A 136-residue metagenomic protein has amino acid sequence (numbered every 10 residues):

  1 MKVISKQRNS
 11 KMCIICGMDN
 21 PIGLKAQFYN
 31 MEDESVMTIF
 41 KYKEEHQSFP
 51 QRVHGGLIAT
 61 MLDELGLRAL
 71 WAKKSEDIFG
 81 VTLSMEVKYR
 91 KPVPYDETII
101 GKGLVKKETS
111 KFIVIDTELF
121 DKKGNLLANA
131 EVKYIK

Functional and structural regions predicted by a protein language model:
M1-H46: Non-catalytic linker/capping segments at the edges of enzyme domains
M1-Q7, V93-Y95, K106-K136: HotDog/MaoC-like acyl-thioester-processing domains
N20, T82, T109-K111: Short loop/turn motifs at secondary-structure junctions and domain boundaries
E34, V81-L83, I99, I113 (+1 more regions): Hydrophobic core residues within well-ordered beta-strands of beta-rich domains
S35, V53-E76: Active-site helix/loop of acyl-thioester processing domains in fatty-acid/polyketide metabolism, spanning hotdog-fold
I39-K41, E86-K88, K102-L104, E118 (+1 more regions): Residue-level recognition of well-ordered beta-strand positions that form the cores of beta-sheet-rich folds across
G66-I100: Hydrophobic beta-strand-centered segment that forms part of the acyl-chain substrate-binding groove
